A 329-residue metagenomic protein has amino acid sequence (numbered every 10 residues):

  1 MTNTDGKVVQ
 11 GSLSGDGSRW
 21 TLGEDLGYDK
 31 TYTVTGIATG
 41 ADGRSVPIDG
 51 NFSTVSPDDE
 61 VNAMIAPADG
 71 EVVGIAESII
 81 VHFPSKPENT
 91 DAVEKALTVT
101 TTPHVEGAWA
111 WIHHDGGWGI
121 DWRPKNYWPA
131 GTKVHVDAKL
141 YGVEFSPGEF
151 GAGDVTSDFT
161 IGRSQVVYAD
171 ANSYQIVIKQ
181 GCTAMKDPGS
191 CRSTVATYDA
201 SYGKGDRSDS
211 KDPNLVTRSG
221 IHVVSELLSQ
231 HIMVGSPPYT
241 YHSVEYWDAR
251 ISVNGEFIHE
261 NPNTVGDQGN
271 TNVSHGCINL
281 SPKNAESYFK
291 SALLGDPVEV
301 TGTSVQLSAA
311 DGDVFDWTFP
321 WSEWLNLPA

Functional and structural regions predicted by a protein language model:
M1-R163: Acidic, low-complexity Ser/Thr/Gly/Pro-rich repeat segments typical of extracellular/periplasmic and surface-exposed
T35, D49, I80, E94 (+6 more regions): Extracytoplasmic/secreted envelope proteins and their assembly/folding machinery, especially bacterial periplasmic
D42, P129-T132, R218, S252-V253 (+1 more regions): A short, structured loop/turn motif at beta-sheet edges
S56, P87, A138, R163 (+6 more regions): Sec/Tat-exported extracytoplasmic proteins
E60, A66, Q165-S173, W317-A329: Short peripheral tails and domain-boundary helices/loops at the edges of structured domains
I75, H231-A329: Exported/periplasmic cell-wall-interacting domains
N89-T90, E144-S146, M185, S208 (+2 more regions): Short beta-strands and strand-coil junctions in structured, solvent-facing domains, enriched
G153-V265: Gly/Pro-biased beta-strand-loop elements
